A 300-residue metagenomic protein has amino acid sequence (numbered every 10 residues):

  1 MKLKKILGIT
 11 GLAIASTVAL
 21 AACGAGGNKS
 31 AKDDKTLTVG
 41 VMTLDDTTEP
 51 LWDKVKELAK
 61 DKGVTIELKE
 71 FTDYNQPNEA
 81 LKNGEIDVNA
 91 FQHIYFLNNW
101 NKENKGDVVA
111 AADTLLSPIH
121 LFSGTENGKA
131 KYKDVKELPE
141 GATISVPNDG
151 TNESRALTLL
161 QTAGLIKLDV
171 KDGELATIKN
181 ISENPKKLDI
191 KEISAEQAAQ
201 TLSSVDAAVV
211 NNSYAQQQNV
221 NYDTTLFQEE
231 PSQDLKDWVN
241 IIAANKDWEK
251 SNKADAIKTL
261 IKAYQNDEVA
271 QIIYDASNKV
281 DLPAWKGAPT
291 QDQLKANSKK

Functional and structural regions predicted by a protein language model:
V18-A22: C-terminal motif of bacterial Sec signal peptides marking the signal peptidase cleavage site
A31-L44, V64-E70, A142-I144: Short, well-ordered beta-strand elements
M42-K69, Q76: Short, polar/charged alpha-helical segment
L68-E79, D172-Q200: Short helix-initiation/N-cap motifs at beta->coil->alpha
N99-A111, E126, S204, Q217-E230: Ligand-binding "clamshell"
D107, A111-I166: A conserved helix-loop-strand patch within extracytoplasmic ligand-binding domains of the periplasmic binding
P118-K133, W238-A254: A bilobed periplasmic-binding-protein/Venus flytrap-type ligand-binding module shared by bacterial periplasmic
S154-Q161, K262-K286: Periplasmic-binding protein-like
